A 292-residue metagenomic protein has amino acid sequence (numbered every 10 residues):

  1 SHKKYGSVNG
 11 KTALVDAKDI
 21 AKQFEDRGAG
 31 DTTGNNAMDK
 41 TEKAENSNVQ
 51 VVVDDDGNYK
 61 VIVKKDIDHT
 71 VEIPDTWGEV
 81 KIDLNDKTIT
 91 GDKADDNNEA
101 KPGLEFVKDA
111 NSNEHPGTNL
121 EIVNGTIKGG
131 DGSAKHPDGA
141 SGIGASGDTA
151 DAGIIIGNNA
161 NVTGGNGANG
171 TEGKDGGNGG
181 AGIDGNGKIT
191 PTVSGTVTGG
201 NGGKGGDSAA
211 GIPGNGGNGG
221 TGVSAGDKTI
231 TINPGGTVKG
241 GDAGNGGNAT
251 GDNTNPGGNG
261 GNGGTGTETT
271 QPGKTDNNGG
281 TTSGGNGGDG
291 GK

Functional and structural regions predicted by a protein language model:
H2-T70: Acidic Gly/Asp/Thr-rich repetitive segments characteristic of extracellular carbohydrate-active and adhesion proteins
Y5, G10, N48, D56-G57 (+6 more regions): Intrinsic-disorder/low-complexity loop/linker signature
V15, D19, D31, D39 (+16 more regions): Short stretches within intrinsically disordered, low-complexity N-terminal or propeptide regions
G28-K43, A94-A100, S112, G206 (+2 more regions): Surface-exposed intrinsically disordered loops and tails
G57-V61, V80-K81, L120-E121, G125 (+1 more regions): Hydrophobic beta-strand segments of well-ordered beta-sheets in folded domains
D68-K81, T90-V123, D131-G153, G176-N178 (+3 more regions): Extracellular beta-strand-rich solenoid/capping regions of secreted or surface-exposed proteins that bind or remodel
N85-E99, V123-G139, I155-N178, T190-G217 (+2 more regions): Beta-strand-rich solenoid/repeat architectures in extracellular/passenger domains of polysaccharide-targeting enzymes
